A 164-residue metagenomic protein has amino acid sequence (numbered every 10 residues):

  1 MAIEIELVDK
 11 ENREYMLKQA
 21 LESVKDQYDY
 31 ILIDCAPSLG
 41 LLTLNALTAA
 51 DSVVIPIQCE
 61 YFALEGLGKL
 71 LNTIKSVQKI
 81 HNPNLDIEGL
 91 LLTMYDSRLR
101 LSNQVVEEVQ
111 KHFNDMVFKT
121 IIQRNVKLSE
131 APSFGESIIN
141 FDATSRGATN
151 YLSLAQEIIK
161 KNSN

Functional and structural regions predicted by a protein language model:
M1-D26, H81, A131-F134: P-loop/Walker-type NTP enzyme "switch/lid" segment
I5-V8, R100, I139-A143: Acidic, proline/glycine-rich intrinsically disordered inter-domain spacer in sigma factors
E14, L64-L67, A148: Short, structured helix-loop boundary elements
M16, L41-L42, K69, S133 (+1 more regions): Generic alpha-helical secondary structure signal
E22-V126: Conserved catalytic-core segment of NTP-binding enzymes
Q123, S129, I139: Nucleotide phosphate-binding site architecture
P132-N150: C-terminal boundary of histidine-terminating zinc-finger modules
L154-N164: C-terminal alpha-helix
